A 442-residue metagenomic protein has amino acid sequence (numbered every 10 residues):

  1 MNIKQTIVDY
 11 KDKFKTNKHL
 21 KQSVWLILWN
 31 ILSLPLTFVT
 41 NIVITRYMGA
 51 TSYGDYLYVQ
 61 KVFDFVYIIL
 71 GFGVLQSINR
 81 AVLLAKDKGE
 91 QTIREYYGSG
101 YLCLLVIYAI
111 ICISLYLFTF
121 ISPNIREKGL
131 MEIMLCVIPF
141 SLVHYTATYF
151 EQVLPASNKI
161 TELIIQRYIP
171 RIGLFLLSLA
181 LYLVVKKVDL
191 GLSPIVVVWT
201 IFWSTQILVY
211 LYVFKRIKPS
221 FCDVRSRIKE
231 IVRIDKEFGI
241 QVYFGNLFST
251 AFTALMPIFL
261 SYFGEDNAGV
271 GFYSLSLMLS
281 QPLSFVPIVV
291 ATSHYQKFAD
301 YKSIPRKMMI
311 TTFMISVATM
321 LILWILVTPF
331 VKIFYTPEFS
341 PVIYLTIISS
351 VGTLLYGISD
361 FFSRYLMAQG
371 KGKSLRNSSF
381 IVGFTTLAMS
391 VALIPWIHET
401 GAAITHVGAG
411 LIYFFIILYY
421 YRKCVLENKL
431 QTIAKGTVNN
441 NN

Functional and structural regions predicted by a protein language model:
N2-H19, V188-V198, L208-A251, S293 (+3 more regions): Interhelical loop/hinge segments that connect adjacent transmembrane helices in multipass membrane
T16-L20, T119-V137, N267, L326-G357 (+1 more regions): Interfacial segments at transmembrane-helix termini and the short loops linking adjacent helices
N17-N79, F140, F175, I240-Y262 (+4 more regions): Signature of the first transmembrane helix
H19-V39, V66, Y101, L105 (+12 more regions): Hydrophobic faces of transmembrane alpha-helices in multi-pass small-molecule transporters and flippases across diverse
N41-F65, M131, L192-V196, E230-F238 (+4 more regions): Interfacial/gating helices of multi-pass transporter permease domains
G71-D87, S280-S303, Y365-A368: Helix-loop junctions and terminal segments of transmembrane helices in multi-pass membrane transport/translocation
L135, I164-K218, L277, I381-T385 (+1 more regions): Hydrophobic alpha-helical transmembrane segments
V143-R167, Q296-K302, T353-S378: Membrane-interface junctions at transmembrane-helix termini in multi-pass inner-membrane proteins
